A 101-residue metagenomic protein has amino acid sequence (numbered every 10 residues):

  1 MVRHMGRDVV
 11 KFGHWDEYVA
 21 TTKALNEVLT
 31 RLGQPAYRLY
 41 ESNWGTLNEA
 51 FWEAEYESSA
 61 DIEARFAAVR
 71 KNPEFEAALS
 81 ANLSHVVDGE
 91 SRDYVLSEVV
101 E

Functional and structural regions predicted by a protein language model:
V2-R3, K11, T30-F51, E74-E101: Glycine-rich beta-strand-turn "strand-cap" elements at beta-sheet edges
G6, Y18, W52, I62: Hydrophobic pocket/interface hotspot
V9-A20: Short, surface-exposed ligand-recognition loops at beta-strand->loop->(often short) alpha-helix junctions that present
D16, S58-R70: Short amphipathic alpha-helices within nucleic acid-binding modules
V19, K23, E63, P73-E76 (+1 more regions): Generic alpha-helical structural signal
K23-T30: Short amphipathic alpha-helix segments
L25, W52, K71-N72: Hydrophobic alpha-helical segments
E55: Sensory beta-strand/linker motifs that couple input domains to effectors
